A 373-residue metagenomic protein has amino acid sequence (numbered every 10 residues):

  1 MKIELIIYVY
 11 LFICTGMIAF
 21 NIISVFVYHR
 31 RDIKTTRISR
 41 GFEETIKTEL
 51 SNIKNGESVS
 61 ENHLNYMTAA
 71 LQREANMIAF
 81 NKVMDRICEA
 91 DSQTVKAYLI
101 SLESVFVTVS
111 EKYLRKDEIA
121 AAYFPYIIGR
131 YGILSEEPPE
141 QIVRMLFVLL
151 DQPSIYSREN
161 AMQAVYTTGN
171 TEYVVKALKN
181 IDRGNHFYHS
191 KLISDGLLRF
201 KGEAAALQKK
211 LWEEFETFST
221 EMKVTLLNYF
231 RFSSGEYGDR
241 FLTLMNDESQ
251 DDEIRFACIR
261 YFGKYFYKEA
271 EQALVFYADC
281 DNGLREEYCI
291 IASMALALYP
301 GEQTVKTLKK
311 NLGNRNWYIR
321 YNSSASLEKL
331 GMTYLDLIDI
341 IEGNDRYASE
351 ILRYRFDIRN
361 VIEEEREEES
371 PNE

Functional and structural regions predicted by a protein language model:
M1-S39: N-terminal signal-anchor transmembrane alpha helix of single-pass membrane proteins, serving as the membrane-anchoring
F26-R115: N-terminal topogenic membrane-targeting module
K47, N81, S110-L114, L146-F147 (+11 more regions): Amphipathic alpha-helical repeat scaffolds
H63-T68, I100-L114, E136-L149, N170-I181 (+6 more regions): Amphipathic alpha-helical scaffolding segments comprising HEAT/armadillo-like alpha-solenoid repeats
K82, A90-I100, A122-L134, E159-T168 (+6 more regions): Structural detector for internal amphipathic alpha-helices that build alpha-solenoid repeat scaffolds
E111-R199: Long, acidic/polar, low-complexity amphipathic helices and coiled-coil-like
K116-D117, P153-I155, N185-H186, F218-S219 (+4 more regions): Short inter-helical turns and helix N-cap capping residues of alpha-solenoid HEAT/ARM repeat scaffolds
D252, D281-G283, R320, R346-Y354 (+1 more regions): Long, charge-dense partner-interaction scaffolds in eukaryotic RNA-expression machinery
